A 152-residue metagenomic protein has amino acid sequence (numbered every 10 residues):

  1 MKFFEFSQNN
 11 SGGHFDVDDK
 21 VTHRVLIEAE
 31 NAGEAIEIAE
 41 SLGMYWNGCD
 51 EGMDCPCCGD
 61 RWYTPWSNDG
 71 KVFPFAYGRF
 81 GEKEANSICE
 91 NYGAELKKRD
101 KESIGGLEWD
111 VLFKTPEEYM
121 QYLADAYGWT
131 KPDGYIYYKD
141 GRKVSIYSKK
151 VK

Functional and structural regions predicted by a protein language model:
M1-T22: Short aromatic-glycine-(Arg/Gly/Cys) micro-motifs in beta-strand/loop hairpins
F3, L26-E28, K143: A generic structural signal for ordered secondary structure
D16-G43: Short, flexible N-terminal segments of the mature chain
S41-K152: Short, mixed-charge low-complexity intrinsically disordered segments
